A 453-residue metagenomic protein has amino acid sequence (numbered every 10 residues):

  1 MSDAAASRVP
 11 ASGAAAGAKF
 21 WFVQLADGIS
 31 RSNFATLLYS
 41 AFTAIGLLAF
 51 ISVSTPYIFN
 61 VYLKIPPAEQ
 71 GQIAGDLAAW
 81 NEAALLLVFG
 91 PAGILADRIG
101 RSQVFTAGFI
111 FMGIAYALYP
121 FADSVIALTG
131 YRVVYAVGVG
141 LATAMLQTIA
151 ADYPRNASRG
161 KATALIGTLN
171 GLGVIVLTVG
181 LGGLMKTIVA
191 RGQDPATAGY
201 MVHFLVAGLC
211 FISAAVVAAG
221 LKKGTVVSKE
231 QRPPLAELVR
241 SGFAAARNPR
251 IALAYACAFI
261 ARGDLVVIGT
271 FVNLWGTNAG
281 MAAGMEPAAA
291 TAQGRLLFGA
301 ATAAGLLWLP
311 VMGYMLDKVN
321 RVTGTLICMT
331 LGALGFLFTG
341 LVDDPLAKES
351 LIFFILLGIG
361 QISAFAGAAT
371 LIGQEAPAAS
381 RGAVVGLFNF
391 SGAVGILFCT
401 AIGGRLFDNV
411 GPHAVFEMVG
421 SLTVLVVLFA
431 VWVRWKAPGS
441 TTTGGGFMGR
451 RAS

Functional and structural regions predicted by a protein language model:
D3-F34, K223-A256, F447-S453: Juxtamembrane intracellular "pre-TM" segments in multi-pass secondary transporters
Q24-V61, P249-I268, I355: Pair of pore-lining "gating" transmembrane helices in MFS-fold secondary transporters
G75-G93, G299-V311: Central cavity-lining transmembrane alpha-helices of secondary-active solute carriers, predominantly the Major
V88-G100, W308-R321, F407: Helix-to-loop junctions at the C-terminal end of transmembrane segments in multipass secondary transporters
R98-F109, K318-M329: Cytoplasmic membrane-interface "Motif A"-like loop-to-helix N-cap segments of 12-TM Major Facilitator Superfamily
I110-D123, T330-D344: C-terminal ends and interior cores of transmembrane alpha-helices in multi-pass membrane transporters/permeases
L141-R155, S363-A376: Intracellular juxtamembrane helix-capping segments at the cytosolic ends of symmetry-related transmembrane helices
A164-K186, N389-C399: Glycine-rich segments within core transmembrane alpha-helices of 12-TM secondary carriers
